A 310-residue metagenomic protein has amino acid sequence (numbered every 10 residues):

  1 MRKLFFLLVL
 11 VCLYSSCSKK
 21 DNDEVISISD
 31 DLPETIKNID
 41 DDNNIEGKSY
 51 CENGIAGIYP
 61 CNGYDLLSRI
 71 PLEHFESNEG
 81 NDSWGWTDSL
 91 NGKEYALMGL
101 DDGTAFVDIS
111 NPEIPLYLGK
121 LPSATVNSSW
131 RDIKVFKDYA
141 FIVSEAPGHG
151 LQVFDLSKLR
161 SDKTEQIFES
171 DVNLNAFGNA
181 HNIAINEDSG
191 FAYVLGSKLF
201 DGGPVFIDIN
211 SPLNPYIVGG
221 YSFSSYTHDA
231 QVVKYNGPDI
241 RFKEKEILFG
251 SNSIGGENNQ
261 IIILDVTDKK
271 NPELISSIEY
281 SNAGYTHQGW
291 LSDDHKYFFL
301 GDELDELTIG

Functional and structural regions predicted by a protein language model:
M1-L4, K19: Positively charged n-region of N-terminal signal peptides that target proteins for export
L7-L8: Sec-dependent N-terminal signal peptides
L13-S16: C-terminal motif of bacterial Sec signal peptides marking the signal peptidase cleavage site
S18-G310: Feature marking well-ordered beta-strand scaffolds used for ligand recognition
